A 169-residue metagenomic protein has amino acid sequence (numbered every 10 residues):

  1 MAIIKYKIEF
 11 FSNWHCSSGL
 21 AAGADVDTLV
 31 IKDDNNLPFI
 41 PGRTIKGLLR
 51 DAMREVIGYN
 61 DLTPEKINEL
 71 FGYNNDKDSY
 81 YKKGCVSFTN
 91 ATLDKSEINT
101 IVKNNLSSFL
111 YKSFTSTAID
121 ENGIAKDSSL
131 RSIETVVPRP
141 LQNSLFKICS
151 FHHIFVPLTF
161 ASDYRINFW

Functional and structural regions predicted by a protein language model:
M1-T117, G123-W169: RNA-binding basic/glycine-rich loop and surface signature characteristic of RAMP-family CRISPR effectors
